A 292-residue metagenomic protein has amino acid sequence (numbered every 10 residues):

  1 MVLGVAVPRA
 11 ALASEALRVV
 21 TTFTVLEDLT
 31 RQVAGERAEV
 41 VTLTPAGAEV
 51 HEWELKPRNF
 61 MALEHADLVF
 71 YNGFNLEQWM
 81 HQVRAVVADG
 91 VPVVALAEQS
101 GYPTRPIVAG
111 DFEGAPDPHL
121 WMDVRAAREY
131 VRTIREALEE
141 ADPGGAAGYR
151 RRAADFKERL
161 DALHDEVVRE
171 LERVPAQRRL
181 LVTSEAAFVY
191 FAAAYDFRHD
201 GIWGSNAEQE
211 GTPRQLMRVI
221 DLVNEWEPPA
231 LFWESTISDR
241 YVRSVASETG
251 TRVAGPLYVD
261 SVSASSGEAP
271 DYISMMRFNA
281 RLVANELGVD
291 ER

Functional and structural regions predicted by a protein language model:
M1-A6: Bacterial N-terminal signal peptides
L12-R292: Extracytoplasmic metal-acquisition and chelation regions
